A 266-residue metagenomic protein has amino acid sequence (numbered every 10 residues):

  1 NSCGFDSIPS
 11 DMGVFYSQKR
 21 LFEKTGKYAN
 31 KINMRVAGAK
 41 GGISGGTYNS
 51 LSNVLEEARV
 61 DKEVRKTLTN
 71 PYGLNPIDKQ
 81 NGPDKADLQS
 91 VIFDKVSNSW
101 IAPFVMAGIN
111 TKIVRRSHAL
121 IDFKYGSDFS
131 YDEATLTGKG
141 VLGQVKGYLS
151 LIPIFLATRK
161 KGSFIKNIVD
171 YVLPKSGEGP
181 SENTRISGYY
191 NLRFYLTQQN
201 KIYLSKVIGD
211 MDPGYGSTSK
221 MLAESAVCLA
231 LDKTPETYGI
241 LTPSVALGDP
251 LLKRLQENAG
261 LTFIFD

Functional and structural regions predicted by a protein language model:
N1-G4: Rossmann-fold dehydrogenase core element
S7, F15, K19-D266: C-terminal catalytic/substrate-binding lobe primarily of soluble NAD(P)-dependent oxidoreductases
S10: Conserved donor sugar-nucleotide recognition element shared by glycan-biosynthetic enzymes
